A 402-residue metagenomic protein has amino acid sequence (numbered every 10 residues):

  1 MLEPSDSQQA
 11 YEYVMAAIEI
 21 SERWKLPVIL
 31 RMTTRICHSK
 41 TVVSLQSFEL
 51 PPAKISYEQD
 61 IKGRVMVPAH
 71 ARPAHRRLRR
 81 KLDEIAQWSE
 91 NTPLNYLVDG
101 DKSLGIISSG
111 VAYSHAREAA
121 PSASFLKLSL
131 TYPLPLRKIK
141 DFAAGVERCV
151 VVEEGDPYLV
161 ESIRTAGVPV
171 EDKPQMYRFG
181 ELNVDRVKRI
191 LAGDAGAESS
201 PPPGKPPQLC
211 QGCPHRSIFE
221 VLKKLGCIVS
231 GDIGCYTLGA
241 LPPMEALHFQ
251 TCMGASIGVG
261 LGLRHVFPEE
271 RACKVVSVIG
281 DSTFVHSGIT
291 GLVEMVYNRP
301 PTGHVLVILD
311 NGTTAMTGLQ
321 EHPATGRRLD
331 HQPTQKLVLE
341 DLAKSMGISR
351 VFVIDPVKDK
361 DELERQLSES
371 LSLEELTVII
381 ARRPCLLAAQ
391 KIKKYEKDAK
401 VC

Functional and structural regions predicted by a protein language model:
M1, A16, C252: Conserved mixed alpha/beta core segments that line enzyme active sites in large multi-domain catalysts
L2-Q8, G280-V285: Short, glycine-rich nucleotide/cofactor-binding loops
P4-L209, P214-I218, C227, G231 (+2 more regions): Flexible, low-complexity linker and terminal segments
T34, D156, C235, F284 (+1 more regions): Short, glycine/acidic-enriched loop or turn micro-motifs at the edges of active sites
H115, G234, T334-V338: Short, solvent-exposed amphipathic alpha-helices that sit in or adjacent to ligand/effector-binding or catalytic
E198-G260, R264-E269: Active-site diphosphate/adenylate-binding microenvironment
A240-V378, L386-D398: Thiamine diphosphate
